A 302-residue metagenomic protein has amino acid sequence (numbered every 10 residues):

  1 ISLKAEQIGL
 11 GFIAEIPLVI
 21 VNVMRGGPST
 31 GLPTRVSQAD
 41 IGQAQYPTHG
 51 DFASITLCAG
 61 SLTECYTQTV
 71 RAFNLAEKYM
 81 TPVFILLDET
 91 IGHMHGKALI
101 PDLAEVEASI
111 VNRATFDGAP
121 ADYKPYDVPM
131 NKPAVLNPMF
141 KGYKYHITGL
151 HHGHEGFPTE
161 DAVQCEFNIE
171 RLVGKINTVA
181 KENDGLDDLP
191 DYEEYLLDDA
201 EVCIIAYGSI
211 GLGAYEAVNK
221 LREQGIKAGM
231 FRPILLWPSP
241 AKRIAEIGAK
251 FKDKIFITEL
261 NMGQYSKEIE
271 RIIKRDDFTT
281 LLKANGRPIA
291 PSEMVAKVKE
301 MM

Functional and structural regions predicted by a protein language model:
I1-A44, L57-E77: Thiamine diphosphate
V19-M24, Q45, L57-C58, F84-D88 (+2 more regions): Short beta-strand segments
P33-V36, H49, L281: Short, functionally important structural connectors and interaction interfaces within domains
P47-S54: Acidic/polar active-site rim loop that often engages polyanionic ligands
S54-G60, I226-F231: Short, basic, glycine/proline-bearing loop/turn elements
E77-M302: Flexible, low-complexity linker and terminal segments
